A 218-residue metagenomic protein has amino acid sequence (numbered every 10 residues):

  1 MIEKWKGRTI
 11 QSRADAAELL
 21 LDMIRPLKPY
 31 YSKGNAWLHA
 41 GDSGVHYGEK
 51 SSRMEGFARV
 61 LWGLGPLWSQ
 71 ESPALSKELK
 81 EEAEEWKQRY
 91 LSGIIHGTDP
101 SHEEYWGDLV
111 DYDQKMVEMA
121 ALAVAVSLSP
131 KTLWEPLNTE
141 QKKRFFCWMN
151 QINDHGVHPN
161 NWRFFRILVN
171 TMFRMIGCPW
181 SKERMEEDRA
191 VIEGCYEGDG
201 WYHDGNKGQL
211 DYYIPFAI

Functional and structural regions predicted by a protein language model:
M1-E55, Q88-G93: Low-complexity, Ser/Thr/Pro/Gly-enriched N-terminal "stalk/linker" regions
I2-T9, D42, S76, E104 (+2 more regions): Generic, low-specificity signal for short hydrophobic/alpha-helical stretches with a mild N-terminal bias, encompassing
K33-A36, P73, H158: Intrinsically disordered or highly flexible coil/loop and linker segments, enriched in small and charged/polar residues
R53, L64-L67, A83-I218: Aromatic-lined, polymer-binding surfaces characteristic of secreted/periplasmic polysaccharide-degrading enzymes
L61-A74: HEAT-repeat alpha-solenoid elements in large eukaryotic scaffold proteins
S76-E82: Short coil/linker segments at helix-helix boundaries
